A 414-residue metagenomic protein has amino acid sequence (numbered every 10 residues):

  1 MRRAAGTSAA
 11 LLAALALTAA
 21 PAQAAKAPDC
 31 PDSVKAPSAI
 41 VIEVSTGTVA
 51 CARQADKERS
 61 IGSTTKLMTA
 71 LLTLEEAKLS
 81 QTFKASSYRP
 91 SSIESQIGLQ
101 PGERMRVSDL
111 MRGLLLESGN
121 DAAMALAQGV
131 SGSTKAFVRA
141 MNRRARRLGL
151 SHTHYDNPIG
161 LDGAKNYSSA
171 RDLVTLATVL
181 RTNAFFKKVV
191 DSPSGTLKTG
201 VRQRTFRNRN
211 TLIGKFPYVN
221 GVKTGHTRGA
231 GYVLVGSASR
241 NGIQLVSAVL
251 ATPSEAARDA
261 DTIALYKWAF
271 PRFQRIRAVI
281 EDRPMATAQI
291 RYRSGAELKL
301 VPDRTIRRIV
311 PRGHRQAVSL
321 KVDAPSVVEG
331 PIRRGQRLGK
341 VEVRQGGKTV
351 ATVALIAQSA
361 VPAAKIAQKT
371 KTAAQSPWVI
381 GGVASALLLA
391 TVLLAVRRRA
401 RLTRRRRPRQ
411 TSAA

Functional and structural regions predicted by a protein language model:
M1-A24, G381-R398: Secretory targeting and sorting signals
R2-R3, R59, K66, R144 (+3 more regions): Basic side chains
G6-A9, A16, P28, S33 (+5 more regions): Proteins with a high burden of low-complexity, intrinsically disordered sequence enriched in S/T/G/P/A and R, requiring
A22-K188, T196: Active-site-adjacent loops and short helices of periplasmic peptidoglycan-processing enzymes
S151-H154, D162-Y167, R171-R409, A413: Domain-terminus/edge residues, biased toward the C-terminal soluble/receptor-binding domains of extracytoplasmic
